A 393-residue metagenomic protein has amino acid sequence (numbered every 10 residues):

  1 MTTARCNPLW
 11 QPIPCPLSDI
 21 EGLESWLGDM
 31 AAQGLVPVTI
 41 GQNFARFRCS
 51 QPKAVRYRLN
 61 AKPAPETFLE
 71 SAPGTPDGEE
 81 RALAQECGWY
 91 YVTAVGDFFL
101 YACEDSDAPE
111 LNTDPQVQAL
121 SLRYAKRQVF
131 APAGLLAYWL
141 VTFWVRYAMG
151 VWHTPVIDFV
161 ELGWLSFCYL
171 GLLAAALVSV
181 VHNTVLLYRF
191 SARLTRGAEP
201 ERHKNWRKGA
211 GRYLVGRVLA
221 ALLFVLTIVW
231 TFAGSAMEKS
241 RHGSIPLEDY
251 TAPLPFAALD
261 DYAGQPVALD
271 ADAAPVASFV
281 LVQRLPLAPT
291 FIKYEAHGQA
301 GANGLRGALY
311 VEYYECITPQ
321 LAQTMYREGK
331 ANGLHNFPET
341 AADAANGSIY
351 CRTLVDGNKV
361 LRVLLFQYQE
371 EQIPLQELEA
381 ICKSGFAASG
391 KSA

Functional and structural regions predicted by a protein language model:
M1-P63: N-terminal extramembrane/targeting module of integral membrane proteins
C87-T113: Extended, hydrophilic extramembrane loops/domains of integral membrane proteins
C103-F143, S166: Cytosolic-side membrane-insertion boundary helix
V129-A148, L173-A176, A221-V229: Canonical alpha-helical transmembrane segments of integral membrane proteins
I157-R196: Membrane-embedded alpha-helical segments of integral membrane proteins
H203-K239: Internal/C-terminal transmembrane anchor helices
L247-Y350, D356: Short, solvent-exposed recognition patches
N336-A393: A short, solvent-exposed beta-edge/loop patch
